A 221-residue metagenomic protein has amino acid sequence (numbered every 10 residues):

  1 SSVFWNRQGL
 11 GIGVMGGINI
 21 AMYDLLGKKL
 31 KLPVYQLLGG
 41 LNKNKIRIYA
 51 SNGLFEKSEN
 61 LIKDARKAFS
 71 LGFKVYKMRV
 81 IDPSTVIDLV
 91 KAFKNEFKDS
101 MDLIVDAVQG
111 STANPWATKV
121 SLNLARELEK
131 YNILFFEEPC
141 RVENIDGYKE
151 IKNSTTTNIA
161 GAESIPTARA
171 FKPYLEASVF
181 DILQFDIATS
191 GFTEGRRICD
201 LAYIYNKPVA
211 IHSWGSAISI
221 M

Functional and structural regions predicted by a protein language model:
S1-K130, S154: N-terminal capping/lid subdomain adjacent to the active-site entrance of alpha/beta enzymes
F4, R126, N132, E143-A160 (+1 more regions): Shared catalytic-loop signature of beta/alpha-barrel
I20, Q36-G40, V142, T167 (+1 more regions): Generic structural "secondary-structure junction" signal
Y49, I104-D106, E137, N158-A162 (+1 more regions): Structural detector of well-ordered beta-strand residues that form the stable sheet scaffold of enzyme domains
S51-G53, I81-P83, D106-T112, P139-E143 (+3 more regions): Active-site beta-loop-alpha junctions enriched in small/polar residues
V75-K77, E137, Q184, A210: Conserved beta-strand positions in the central sheet of alpha/beta enzyme cores
N132-E138: Glycine/Thr-rich beta-alpha phosphate-binding loop at enzyme active sites
